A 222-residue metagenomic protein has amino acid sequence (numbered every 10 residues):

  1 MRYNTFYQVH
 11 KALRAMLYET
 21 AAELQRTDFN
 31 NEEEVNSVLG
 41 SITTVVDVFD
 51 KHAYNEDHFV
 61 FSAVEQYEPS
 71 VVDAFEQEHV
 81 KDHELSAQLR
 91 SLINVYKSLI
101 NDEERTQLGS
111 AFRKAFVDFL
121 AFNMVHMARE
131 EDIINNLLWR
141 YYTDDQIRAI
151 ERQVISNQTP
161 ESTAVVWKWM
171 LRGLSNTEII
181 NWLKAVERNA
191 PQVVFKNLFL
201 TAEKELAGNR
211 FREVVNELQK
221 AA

Functional and structural regions predicted by a protein language model:
M1-A222: Small-residue-biased structural context
